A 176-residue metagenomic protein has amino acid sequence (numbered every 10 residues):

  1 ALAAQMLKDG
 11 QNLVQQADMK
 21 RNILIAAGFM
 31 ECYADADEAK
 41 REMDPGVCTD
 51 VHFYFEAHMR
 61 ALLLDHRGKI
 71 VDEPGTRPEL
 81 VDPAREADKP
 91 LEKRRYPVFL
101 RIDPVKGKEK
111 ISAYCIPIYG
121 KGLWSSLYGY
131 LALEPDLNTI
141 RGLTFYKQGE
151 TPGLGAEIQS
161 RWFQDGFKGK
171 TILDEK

Functional and structural regions predicted by a protein language model:
A1-K176: Flexible, solvent-exposed loop/hinge segments and secondary-structure transition points
